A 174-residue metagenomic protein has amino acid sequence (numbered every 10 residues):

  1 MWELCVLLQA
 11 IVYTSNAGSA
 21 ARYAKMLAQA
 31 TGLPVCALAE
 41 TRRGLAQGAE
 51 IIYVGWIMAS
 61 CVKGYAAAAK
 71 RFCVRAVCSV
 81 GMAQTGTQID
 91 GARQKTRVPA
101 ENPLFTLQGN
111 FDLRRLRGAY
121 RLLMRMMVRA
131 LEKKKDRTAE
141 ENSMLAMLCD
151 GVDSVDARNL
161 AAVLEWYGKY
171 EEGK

Functional and structural regions predicted by a protein language model:
M1-R71, V77, E165-K174: N-terminal beta1-alpha1-beta2 submodule of the flavodoxin-like/Rossmannoid cofactor-binding fold
I57-K174: FMN-binding flavodoxin-like domain, especially the glycine-rich phosphate-binding loop
